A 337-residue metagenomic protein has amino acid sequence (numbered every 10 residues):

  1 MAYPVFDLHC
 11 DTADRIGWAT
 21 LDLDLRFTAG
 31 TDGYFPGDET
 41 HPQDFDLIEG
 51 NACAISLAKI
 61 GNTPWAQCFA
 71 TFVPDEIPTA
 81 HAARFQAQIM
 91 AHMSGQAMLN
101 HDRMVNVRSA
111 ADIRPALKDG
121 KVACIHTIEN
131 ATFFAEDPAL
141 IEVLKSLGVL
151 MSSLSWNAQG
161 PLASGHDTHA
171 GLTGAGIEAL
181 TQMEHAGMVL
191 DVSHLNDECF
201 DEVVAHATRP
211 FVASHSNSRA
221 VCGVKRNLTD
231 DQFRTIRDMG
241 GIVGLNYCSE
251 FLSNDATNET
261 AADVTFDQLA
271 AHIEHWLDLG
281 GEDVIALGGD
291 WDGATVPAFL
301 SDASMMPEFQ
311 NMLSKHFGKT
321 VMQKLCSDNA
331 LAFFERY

Functional and structural regions predicted by a protein language model:
M1-L154, Q159-H169, G223-Y337: N-terminal hydrophobic targeting/anchoring segments and the immediately downstream early-domain regions of hydrolases
T132-A135, V143-R226: Divalent metal-binding pocket/active-site signature
